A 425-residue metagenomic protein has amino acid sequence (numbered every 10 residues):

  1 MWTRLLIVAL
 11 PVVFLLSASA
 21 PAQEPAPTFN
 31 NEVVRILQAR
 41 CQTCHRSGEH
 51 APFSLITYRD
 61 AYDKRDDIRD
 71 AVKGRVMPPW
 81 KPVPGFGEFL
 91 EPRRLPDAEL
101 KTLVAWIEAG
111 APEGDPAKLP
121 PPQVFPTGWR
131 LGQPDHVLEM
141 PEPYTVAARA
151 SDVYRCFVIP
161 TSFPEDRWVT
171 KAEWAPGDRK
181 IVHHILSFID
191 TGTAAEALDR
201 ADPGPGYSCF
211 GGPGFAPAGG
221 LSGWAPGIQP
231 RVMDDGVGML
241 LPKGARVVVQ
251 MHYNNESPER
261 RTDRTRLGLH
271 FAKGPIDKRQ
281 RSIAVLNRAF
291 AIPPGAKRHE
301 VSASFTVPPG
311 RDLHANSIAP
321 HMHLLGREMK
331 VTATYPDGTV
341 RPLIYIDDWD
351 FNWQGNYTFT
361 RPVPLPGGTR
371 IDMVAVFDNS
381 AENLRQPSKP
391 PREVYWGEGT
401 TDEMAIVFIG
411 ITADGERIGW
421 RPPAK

Functional and structural regions predicted by a protein language model:
M1-L5: Positively charged n-region of N-terminal signal peptides that target proteins for export
L6-S17: Bacterial N-terminal signal peptides
P11, A20-A22, G227: Short stretches within intrinsically disordered, low-complexity N-terminal or propeptide regions
S19-R167, K171, G244-Q250, E259 (+1 more regions): Aromatic- and Gly/Pro-enriched helix-to-coil junctions and flexible linker segments
R130-P422: His-enriched metal-coordination microenvironments in redox/metal-binding proteins
